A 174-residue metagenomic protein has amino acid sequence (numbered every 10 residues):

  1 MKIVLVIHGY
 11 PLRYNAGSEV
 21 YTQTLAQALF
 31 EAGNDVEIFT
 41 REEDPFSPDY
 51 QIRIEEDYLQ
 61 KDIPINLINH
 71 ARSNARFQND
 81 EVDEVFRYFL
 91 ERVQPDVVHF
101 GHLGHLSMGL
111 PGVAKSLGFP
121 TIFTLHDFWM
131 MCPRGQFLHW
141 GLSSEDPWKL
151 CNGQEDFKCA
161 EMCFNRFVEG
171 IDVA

Functional and structural regions predicted by a protein language model:
M1-Q51, L117-P120: N-terminal subdomain of nucleotide-sugar transferases
L12, P45-P48, L106-G109, W129-R134 (+1 more regions): Short catalytic/ligand-binding loop motif for oxyanion handling, primarily in non-cytosolic enzymes, centered on
T22, V82, L106-S107: Amphipathic coiled-coil/heptad-repeat helices and related helical stalk/stem segments that mediate oligomerization
Q23-A26, L90, L110-K115: Short amphipathic alpha-helical segments and helix-helix/interface helices
N34, I38-V97: A conserved catalytic-core segment of Leloir-type glycosyltransferases
R53-D57, S116-G118, H139-S143: Short, hinge-like loop/turn segments at secondary-structure boundaries
F89-L106, P120-T124: Short N-terminal targeting/anchoring amphipathic segment
F123-A174: Acceptor-binding helix/loop patch of EC 2.4 sugar-transfer enzymes, predominantly nucleotide-sugar-dependent
